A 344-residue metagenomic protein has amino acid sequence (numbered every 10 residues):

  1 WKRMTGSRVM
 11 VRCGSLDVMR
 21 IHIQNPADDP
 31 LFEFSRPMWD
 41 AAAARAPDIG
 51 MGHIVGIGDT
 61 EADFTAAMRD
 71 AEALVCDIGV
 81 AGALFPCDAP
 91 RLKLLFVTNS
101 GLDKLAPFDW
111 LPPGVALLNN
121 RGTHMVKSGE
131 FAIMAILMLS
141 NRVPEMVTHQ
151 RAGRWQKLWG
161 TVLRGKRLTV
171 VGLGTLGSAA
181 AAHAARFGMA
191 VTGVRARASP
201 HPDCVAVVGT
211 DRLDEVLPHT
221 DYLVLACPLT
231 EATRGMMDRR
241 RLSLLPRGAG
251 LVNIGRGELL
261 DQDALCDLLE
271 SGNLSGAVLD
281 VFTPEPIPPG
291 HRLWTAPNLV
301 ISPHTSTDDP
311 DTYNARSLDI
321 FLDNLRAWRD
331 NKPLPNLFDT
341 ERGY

Functional and structural regions predicted by a protein language model:
W1-A73: N-terminal glycine-/charge-rich "phosphate-binding" loop or analogous flexible N-terminal tail
S7-G14, N25, L118-S128, E145 (+1 more regions): C-terminal helix-to-coil terminal segments
F64-M68, P86-A89, L163, E215-T220 (+2 more regions): A short, aliphatic-rich alpha-helical micro-motif
E72-V147: Phosphate/diphosphate ligand-binding glycine-rich loop within oxidoreductases
D77, T98, A226-L229, I254 (+1 more regions): Short, well-ordered coil/turn residues at beta-beta hairpins and beta-strand->alpha-helix junctions within
M146-A179: Glycine-rich NAD(P)-binding loop of Rossmann-like domains
R186-D203: NAD(P)-binding Rossmann-fold cofactor-contacting core
A198-R292: Rossmann-like adenosine-cofactor binding region
